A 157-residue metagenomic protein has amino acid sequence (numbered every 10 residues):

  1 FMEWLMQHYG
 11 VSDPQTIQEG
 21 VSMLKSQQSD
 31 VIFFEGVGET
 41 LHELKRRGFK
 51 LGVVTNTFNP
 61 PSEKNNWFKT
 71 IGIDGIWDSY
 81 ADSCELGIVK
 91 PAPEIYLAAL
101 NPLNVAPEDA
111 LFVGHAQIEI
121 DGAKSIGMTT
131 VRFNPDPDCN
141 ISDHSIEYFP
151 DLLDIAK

Functional and structural regions predicted by a protein language model:
F1-S22: A metal-dependent, Asp-based hydrolase signature
Q7-V11, D30, I155: A structural signal for alpha-helix termini and helix-coil/disorder junctions
D13-I17, F34-E39, I155: Short, structured coil/loop segments at alpha-helix boundaries
V21-V31: Surface-exposed cleft-lining segments at the edges of enzyme active sites
D30-F34, V89: A conditional alpha-helix N-cap/helix-loop micro-motif detector
G38, H42-K45, V54, F58-N59 (+1 more regions): Asp-based, Mg2+/Mn2+-dependent phosphohydrolase catalytic module
K50: Short beta-strand/loop segments at the ligand-binding rim of alpha/beta enzyme cores
